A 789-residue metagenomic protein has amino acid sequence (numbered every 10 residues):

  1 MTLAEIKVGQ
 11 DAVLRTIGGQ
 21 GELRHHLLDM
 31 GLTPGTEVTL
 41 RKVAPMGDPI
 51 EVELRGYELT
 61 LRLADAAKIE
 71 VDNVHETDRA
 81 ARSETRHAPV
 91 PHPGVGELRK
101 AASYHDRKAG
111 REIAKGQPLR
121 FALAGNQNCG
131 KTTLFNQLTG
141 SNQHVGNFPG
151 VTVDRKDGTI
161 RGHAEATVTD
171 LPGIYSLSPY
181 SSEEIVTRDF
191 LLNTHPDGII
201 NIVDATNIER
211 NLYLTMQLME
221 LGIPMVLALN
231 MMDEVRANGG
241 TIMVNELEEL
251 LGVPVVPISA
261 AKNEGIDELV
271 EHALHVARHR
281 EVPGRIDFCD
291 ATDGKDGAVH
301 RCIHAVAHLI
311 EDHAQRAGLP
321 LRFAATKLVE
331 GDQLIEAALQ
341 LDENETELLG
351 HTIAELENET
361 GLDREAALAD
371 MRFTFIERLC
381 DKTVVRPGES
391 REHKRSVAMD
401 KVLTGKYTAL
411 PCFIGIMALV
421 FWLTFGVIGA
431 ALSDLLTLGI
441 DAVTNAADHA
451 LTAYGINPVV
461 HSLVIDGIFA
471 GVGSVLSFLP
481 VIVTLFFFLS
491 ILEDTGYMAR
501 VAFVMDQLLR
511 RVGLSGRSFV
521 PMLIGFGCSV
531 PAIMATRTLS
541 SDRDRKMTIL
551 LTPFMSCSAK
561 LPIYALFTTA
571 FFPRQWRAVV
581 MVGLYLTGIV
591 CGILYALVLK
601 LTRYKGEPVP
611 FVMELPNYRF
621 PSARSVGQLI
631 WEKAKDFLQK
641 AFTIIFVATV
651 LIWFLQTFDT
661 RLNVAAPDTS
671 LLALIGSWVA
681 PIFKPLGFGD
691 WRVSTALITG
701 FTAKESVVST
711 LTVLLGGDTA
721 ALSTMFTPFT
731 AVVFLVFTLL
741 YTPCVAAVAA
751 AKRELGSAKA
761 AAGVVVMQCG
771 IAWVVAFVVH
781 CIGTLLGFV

Functional and structural regions predicted by a protein language model:
G94-S176, T194: Conserved G1/Walker A P-loop phosphate-binding module
H163, V186-V255, I563-Y564, T568-A570: Conserved C-terminal guanine-recognition region of P-loop GTPase G domains, centered on the G4
V226, R236-P387: Alpha-helical transmembrane helix bundles of large polytopic membrane transport and channel proteins
E359, D363-D370, R386, V427-I468 (+5 more regions): Extended, low-charge hydrophobic alpha-helical regions
L403-F503: Core alpha-helical transmembrane segments of integral membrane proteins
C412-L423, L485-S490, T568-F571, L584-V598 (+3 more regions): Hydrophobic core segments of alpha-helical transmembrane domains in multi-pass membrane transport and ion-translocation
L438, A442-A446, A499-S529, K605-L629 (+1 more regions): Juxtamembrane inter-helical linkers in multi-pass membrane proteins
S558-M581, A746-S757, V778-V789: Transmembrane helix-loop junctions at the membrane interface of multipass transporters and ion channels
